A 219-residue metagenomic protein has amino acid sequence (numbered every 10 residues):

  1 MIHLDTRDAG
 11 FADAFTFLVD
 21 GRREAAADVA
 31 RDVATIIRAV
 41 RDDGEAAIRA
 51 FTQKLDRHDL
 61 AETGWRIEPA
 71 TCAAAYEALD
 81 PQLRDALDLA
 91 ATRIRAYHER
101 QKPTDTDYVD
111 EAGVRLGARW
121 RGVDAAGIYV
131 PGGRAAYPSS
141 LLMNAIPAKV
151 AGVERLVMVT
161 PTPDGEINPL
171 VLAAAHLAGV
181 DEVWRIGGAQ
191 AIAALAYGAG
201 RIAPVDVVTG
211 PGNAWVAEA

Functional and structural regions predicted by a protein language model:
M1-V123: N-terminal Rossmann-like NAD(P)+-binding subdomain of aldehyde/semialdehyde dehydrogenases
R31, R121, A151, A178 (+1 more regions): Structured loop/turn residues at beta-strand edges in well-structured enzyme cores
I37, V130-A135, V157-T162, G179-I186 (+1 more regions): Flexible, glycine/proline-enriched loop segments at strand-loop-helix junctions that form or flank small-ligand binding
L60, P131-R134, P211-W215: Short glycine-rich anion-binding loops that position phosphate/pyrophosphate groups of nucleotides and phosphorylated
Y108-A173: Conserved small-residue-rich beta-alpha loop and adjacent elements that most often cradle the phosphate/pyrophosphate
N168-G179, L195: N-terminal small/polar loop signature for handling phosphorylated ligands or for N-terminal nucleophile
G179-A219: Conserved NAD(P)+-binding/catalytic subdomain of aldehyde/semialdehyde dehydrogenases
